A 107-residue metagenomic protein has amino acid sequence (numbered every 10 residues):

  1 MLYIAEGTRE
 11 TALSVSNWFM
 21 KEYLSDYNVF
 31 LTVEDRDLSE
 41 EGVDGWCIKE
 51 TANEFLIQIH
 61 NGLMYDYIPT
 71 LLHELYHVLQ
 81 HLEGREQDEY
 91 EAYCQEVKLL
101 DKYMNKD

Functional and structural regions predicted by a protein language model:
L2, G7, M104-D107: Charged phosphate-binding loop/patch that engages nucleotide di/tri-phosphates or the phosphate backbone of nucleic
I4-N28: Zn2+-dependent metallopeptidase catalytic core
E10, Y65-D66, T70, E86-Q87: Soluble non-cytosolic domains of exported or imported proteins
S25, T32-Y65, V78: Active-site scaffold of zinc-dependent metalloenzymes
D26, F30, N105-D107: Short, polar/charged, Gly/Pro-enriched helix-capping and turn/loop motifs at alpha-helix termini and inter-helix linkers
P69-L82: Active-site recognition of the HExxH zinc-binding catalytic motif
E83-D107: Post-HExxH zinc-binding segment in Zn-dependent metallohydrolases
